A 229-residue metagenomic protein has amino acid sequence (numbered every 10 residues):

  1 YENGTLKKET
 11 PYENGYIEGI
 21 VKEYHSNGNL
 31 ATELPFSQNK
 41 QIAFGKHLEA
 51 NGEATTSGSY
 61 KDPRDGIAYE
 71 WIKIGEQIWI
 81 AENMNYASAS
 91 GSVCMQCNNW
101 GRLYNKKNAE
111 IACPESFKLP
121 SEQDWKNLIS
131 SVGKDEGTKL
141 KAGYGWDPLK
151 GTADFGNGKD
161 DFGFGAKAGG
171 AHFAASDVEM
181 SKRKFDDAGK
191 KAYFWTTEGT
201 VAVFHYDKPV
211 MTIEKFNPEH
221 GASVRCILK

Functional and structural regions predicted by a protein language model:
Y1-T55: Glycine/tyrosine- and acidic-biased, solvent-exposed loop/turn segments at the edges of beta-strands
E53-K229: Conserved positions within compact, well-structured domain cores
